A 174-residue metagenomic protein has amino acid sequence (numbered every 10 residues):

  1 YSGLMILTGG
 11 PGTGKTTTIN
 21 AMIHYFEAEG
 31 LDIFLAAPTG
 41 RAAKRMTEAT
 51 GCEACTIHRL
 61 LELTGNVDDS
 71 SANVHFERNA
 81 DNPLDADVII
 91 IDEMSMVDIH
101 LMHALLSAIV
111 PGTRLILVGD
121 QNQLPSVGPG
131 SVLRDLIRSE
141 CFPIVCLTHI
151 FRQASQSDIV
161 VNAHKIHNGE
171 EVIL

Functional and structural regions predicted by a protein language model:
Y1-L174: Conserved ATP-binding/catalytic motifs of P-loop helicase motor domains
